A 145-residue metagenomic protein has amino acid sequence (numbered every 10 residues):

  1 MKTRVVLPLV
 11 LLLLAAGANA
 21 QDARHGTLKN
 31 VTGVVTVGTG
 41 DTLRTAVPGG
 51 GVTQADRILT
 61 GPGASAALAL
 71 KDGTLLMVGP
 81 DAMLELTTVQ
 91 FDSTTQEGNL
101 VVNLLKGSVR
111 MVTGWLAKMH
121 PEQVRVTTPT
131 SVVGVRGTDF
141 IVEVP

Functional and structural regions predicted by a protein language model:
M1, A20-Q21: Absolute protein N-terminus
M1-L7: Bacterial N-terminal signal peptides that target proteins for export
P8-L13: Classic N-terminal secretory signal peptides
A15-G17: N-terminal signal peptide c-region/cleavage motif recognized by signal peptidases
Q21-P145: Flexible, surface-exposed loop/linker segments and immediately adjacent secondary-structure boundaries
